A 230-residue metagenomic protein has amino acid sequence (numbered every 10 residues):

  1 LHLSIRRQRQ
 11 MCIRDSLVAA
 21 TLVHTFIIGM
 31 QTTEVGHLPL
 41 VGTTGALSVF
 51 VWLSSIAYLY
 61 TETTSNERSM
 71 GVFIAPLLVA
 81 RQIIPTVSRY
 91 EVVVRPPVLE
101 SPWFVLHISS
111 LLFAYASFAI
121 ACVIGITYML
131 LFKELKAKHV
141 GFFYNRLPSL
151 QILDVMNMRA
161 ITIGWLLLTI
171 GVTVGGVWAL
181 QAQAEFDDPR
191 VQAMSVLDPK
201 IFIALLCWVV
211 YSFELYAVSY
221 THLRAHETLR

Functional and structural regions predicted by a protein language model:
L1-R9, I13, H222-A225, L229: Single conserved hydrophobic/aromatic residue that forms the stacking wall/gate of nucleotide- or nucleobase-binding
H24-I74, G176-F202: Membrane-interface helix-loop-helix modules in multi-pass inner-membrane proteins
E67-F113: Hydrophobic alpha-helical segments and helix pairs
L99-A114, I152-N157, V191-I201: Short aromatic-rich membrane-water interface segments that cap or initiate transmembrane helices in multi-pass membrane
G125-H139: Membrane-water interface of transmembrane alpha-helices
K136-Q151: Juxtamembrane inter-helical linkers in multi-pass membrane proteins
W165-Q181: Alpha-helical transmembrane segments and their membrane-interface junctions in multi-pass membrane proteins
W208-Y220: Transmembrane alpha-helical segments of integral membrane proteins
